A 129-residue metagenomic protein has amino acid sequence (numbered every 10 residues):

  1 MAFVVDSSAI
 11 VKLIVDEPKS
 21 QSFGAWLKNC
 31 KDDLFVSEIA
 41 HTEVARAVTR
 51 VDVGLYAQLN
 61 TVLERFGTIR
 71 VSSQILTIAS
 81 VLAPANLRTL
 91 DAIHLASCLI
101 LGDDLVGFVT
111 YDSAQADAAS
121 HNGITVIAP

Functional and structural regions predicted by a protein language model:
M1-A2, V36-S37, I69, L99-P129: Acidic, PIN/NYN-like endoribonuclease modules and their adjacent C-terminal/linker elements
M1-V36, V48-L63, I124: Short, well-structured N-terminal submotif of metal-dependent ribonuclease cores
D6, D91, D112: Acidic active-site catalytic centers that drive phospho-/nucleotidyl reactions and related ester hydrolyses
A9-I10, A40, I75, H94 (+1 more regions): Alpha-helix capping/helix-boundary segments
S22, E43, I78, D117-A118: Phosphate- and divalent-cation-binding pockets in alpha/beta enzyme and binding domains that engage nucleotide-derived
E64-A85, D91-S97: Acidic catalytic patch
